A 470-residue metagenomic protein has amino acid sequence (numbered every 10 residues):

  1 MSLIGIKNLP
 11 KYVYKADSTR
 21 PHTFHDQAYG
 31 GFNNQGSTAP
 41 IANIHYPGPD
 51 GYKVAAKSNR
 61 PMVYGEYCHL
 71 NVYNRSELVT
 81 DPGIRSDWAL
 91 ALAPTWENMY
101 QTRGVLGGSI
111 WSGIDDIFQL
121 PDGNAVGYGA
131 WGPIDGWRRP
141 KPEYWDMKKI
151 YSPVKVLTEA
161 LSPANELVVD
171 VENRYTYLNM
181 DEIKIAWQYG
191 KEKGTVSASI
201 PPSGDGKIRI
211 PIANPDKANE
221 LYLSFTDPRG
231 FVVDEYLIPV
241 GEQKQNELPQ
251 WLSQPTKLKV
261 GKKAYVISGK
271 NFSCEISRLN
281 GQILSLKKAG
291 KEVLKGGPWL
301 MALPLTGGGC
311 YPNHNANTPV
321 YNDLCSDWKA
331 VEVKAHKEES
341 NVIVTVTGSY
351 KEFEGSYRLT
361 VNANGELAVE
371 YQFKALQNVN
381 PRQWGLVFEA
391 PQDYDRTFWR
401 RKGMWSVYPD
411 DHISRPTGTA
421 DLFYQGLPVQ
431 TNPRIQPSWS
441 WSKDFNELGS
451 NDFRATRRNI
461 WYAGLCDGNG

Functional and structural regions predicted by a protein language model:
M1-P142: Substrate-binding/catalytic cleft of secreted carbohydrate-active enzymes, primarily glycoside hydrolases
G5, M180-K184, N380-Q383: Short coil-to-beta strand junction motifs in C2/discoidin
H22-Y29, V196, F398-M404: A generic structural motif
Y29, P47-G51, R174-T176, F373-L376: Short beta-turn/strand-loop junction motif enriched in small, turn-promoting residues
D50, Y73, D116, Y177-N179 (+4 more regions): Residue-level signal for secondary-structure boundary sites
L92, N98-G281, V369: Carbohydrate-binding surfaces of carbohydrate-active enzymes
N214-D216, N246-G470: Beta-strand/loop-rich accessory regions of lumenal/periplasmic or secreted enzymes, predominantly carbohydrate-active
